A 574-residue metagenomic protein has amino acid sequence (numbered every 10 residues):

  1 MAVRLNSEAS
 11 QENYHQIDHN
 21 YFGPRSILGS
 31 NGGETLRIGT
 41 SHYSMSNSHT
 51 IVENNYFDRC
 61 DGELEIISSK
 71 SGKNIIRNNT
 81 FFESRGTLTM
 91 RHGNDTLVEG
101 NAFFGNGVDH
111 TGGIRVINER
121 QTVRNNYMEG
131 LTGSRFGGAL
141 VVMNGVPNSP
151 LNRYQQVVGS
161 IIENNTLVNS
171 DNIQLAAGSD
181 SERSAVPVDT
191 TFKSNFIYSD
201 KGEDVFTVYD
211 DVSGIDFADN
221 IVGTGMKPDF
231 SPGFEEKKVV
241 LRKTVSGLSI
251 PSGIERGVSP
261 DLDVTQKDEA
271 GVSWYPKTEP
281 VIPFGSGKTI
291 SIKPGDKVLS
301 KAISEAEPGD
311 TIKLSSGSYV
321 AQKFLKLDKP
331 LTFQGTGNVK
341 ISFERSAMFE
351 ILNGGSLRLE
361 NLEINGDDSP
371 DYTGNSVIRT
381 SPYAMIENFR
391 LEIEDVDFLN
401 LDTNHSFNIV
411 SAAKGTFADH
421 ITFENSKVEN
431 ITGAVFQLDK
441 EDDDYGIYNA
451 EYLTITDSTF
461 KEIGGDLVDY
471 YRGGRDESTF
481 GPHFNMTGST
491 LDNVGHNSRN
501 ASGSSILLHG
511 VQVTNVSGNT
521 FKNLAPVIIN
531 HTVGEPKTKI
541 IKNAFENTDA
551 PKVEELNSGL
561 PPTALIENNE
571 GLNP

Functional and structural regions predicted by a protein language model:
M1-V240, A347-E350, N365-R390, L399-I421 (+3 more regions): Glycine- and acidic/polar-rich repeat regions and solenoidal domains
S30-G32, S46, I51, F284-S286 (+3 more regions): A short, polar/charged loop/turn motif at coil->beta-strand junctions and beta-hairpin connectors
S71, S316-S318, G337, E363 (+1 more regions): A mature extracytoplasmic/lumenal domain signature
F81-F82, S316-V320, V339, D402: Short beta->alpha connector loops
D229-G295, E305, E555-P574: Surface beta-loop-beta hairpin patches that serve as ligand-binding interfaces in beta-rich domains
I282-A321, A347-M348: Acidic Gly/Asp/Thr-rich repetitive segments characteristic of extracellular carbohydrate-active and adhesion proteins
T311, V320-S342, E350-N361, N388-E394 (+1 more regions): Beta-solenoid repeat scaffold
